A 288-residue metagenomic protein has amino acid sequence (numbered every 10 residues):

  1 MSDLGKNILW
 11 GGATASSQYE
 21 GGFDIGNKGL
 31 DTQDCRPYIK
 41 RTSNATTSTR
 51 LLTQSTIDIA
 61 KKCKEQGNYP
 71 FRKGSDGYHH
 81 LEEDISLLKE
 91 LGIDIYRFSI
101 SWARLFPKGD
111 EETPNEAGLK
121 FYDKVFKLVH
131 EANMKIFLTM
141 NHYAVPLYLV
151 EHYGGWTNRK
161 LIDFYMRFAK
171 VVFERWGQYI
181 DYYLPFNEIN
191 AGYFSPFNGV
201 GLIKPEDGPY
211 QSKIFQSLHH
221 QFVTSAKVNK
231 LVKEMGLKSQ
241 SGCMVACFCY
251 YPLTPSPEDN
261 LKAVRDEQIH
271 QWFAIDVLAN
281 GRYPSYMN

Functional and structural regions predicted by a protein language model:
M1-I85, K89-D94, L105-N288: Non-catalytic scaffold segments within catalytic domains of secreted glycoside hydrolases
